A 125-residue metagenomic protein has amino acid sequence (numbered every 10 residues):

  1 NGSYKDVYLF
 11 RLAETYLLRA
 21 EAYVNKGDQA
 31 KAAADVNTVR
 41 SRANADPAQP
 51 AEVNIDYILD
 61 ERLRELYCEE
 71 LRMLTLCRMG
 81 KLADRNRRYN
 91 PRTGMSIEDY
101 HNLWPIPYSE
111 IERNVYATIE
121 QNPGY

Functional and structural regions predicted by a protein language model:
Y4-V7, Q49-Y125: Long, intrinsically disordered, low-complexity segments
D6-V39, I55-E65: Extended, hydrophobic/aromatic-rich amphipathic alpha-helical segments that build helical scaffolds
K31, P47-P50: Surface-exposed patches in mature extracellular/periplasmic domains of secreted proteins
